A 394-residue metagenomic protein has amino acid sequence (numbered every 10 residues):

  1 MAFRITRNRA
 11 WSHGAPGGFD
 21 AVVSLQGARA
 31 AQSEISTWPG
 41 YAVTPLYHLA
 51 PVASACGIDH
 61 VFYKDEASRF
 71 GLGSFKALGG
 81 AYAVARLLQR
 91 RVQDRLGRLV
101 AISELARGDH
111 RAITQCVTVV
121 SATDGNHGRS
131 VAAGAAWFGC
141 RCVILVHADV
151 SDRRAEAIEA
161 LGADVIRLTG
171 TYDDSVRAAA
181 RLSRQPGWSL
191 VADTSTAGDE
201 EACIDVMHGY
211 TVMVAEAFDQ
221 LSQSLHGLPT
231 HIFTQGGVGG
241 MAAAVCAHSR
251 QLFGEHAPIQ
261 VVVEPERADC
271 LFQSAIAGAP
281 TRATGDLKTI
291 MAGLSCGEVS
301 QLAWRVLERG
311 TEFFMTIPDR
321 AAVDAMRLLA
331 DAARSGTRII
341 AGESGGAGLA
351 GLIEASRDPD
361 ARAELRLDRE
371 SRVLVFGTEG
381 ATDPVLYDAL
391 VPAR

Functional and structural regions predicted by a protein language model:
M1-R394: PLP-dependent amino-acid enzyme catalytic core
